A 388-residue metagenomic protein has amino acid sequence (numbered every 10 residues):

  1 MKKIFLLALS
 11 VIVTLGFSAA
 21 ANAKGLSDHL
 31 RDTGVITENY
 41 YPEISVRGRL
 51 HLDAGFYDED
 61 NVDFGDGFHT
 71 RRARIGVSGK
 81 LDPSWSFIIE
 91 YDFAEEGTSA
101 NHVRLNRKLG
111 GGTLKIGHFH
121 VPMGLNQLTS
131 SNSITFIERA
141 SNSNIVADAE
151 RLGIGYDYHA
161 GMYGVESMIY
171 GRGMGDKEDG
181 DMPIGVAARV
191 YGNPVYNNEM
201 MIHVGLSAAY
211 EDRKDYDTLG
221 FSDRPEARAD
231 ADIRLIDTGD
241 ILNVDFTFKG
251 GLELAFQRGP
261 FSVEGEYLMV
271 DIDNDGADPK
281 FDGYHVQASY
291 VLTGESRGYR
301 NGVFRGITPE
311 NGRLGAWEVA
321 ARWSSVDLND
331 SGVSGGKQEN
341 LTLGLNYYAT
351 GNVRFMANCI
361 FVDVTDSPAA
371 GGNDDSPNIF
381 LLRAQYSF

Functional and structural regions predicted by a protein language model:
M1-I4: Positively charged n-region of N-terminal signal peptides that target proteins for export
L6-V11: Sec-dependent N-terminal signal peptides
I12-V13, L81, G276: Alpha-helical transmembrane segments and their juxtamembrane interfaces
T14-N22: C-terminal segment of classical bacterial N-terminal signal peptides
A21-L30: Cleaved targeting-peptide boundary
L26, D60-D63, N106, D217-F388: Outer-membrane beta-barrel pore domains
D32-K214, H285, S289-N311, E318-S331: Outer membrane beta-barrel
